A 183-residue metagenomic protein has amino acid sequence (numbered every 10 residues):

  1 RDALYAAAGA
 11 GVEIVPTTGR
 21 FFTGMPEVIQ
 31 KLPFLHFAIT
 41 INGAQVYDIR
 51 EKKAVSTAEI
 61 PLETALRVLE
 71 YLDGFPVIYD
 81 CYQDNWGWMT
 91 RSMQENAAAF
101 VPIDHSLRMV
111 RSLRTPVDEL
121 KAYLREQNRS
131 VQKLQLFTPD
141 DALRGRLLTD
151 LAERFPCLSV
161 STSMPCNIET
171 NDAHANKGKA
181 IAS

Functional and structural regions predicted by a protein language model:
R1-D2, G19, I41-V46, K121-E126 (+1 more regions): Short amphipathic alpha-helical segments, especially helix-boundary/capping motifs
D2-I103: Active-site phosphate-binding/coordination module
Y71, F75, Y82-S183: Conserved acidic, metal-coordinating active-site core of Asp-based, Mg2+-dependent phosphoryl-transfer enzymes
